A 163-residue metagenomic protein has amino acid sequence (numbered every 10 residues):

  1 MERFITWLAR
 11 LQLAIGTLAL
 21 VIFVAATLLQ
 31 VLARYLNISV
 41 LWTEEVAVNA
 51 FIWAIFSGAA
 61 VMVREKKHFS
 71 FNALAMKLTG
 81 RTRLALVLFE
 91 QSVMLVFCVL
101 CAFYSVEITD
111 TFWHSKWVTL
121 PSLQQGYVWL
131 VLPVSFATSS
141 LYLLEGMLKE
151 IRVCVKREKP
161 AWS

Functional and structural regions predicted by a protein language model:
M1-S163: Alpha-helical transmembrane segments and membrane-interface helix-loop junctions in multi-pass membrane proteins
